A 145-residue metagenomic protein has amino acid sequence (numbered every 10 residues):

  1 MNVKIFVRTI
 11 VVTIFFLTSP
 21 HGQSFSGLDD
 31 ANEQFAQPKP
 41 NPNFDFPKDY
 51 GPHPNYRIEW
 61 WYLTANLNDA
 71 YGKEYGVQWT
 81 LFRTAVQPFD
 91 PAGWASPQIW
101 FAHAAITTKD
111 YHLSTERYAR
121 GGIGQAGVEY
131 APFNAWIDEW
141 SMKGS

Functional and structural regions predicted by a protein language model:
N2-F6, P20-S145: Targeting-peptide/extracellular-domain and disordered-appendage signature
R8-T18: Bacterial N-terminal signal peptides
